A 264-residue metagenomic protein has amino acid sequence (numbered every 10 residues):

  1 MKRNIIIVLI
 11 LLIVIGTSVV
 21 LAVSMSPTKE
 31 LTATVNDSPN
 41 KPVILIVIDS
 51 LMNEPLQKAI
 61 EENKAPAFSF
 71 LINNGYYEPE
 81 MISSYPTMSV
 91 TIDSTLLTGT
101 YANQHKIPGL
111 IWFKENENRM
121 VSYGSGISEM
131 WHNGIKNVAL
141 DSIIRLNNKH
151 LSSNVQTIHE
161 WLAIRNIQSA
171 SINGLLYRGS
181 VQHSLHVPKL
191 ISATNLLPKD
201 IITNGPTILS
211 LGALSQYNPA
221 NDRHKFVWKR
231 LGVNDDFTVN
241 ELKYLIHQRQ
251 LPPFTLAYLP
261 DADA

Functional and structural regions predicted by a protein language model:
M1-V14, L21: N-terminal Sec-pathway targeting helices
S18-K29: Membrane-interface motif at the C-terminal end of an N-terminal transmembrane signal
P27-Y76: Active-site-proximal N-terminal segment of extracellular/periplasmic enzymes that hydrolyze or transfer
N36-N40, N63, I72, T87-S89 (+2 more regions): Extracellular/periplasmic catalytic domains that process cell-envelope and extracellular macromolecules
S38, S50, E54, K58-E62 (+3 more regions): Soluble non-cytosolic domains of exported or imported proteins
M52, K64-A67, Y77, I92-D93 (+4 more regions): Stable alpha-helical elements in mature extracytoplasmic
L56-I111, Q168-A170: Short, structured active-site-proximal loop/turn typified by the sulfatase FGly-forming signature C/S-X-P-X-R
T100-Y101, K106-A264: His/Asp/Glu-rich, glycine-adjacent segments that coordinate divalent cations and/or stabilize oxyanion chemistry on
